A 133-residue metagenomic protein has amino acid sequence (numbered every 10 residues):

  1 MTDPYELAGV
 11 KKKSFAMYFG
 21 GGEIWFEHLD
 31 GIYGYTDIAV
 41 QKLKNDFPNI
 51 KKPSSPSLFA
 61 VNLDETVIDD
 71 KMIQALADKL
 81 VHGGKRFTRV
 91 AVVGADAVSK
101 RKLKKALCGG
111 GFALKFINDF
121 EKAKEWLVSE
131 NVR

Functional and structural regions predicted by a protein language model:
M1-R133: Amphipathic, Lys/Arg-enriched alpha-helical "gate/interface" segment within cytosolic domains that mediates
